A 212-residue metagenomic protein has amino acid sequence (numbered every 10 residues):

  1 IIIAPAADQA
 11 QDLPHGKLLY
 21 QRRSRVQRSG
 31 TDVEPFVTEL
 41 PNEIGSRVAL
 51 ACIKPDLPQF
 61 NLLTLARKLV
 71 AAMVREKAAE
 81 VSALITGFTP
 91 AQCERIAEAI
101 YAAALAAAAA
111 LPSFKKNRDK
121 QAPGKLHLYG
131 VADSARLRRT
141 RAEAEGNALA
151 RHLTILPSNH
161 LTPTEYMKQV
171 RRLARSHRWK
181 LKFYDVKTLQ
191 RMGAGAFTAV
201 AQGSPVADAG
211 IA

Functional and structural regions predicted by a protein language model:
I1-A212: Short amphipathic alpha-helical segment within the helicase RecA-like ATPase core that mediates nucleic-acid
